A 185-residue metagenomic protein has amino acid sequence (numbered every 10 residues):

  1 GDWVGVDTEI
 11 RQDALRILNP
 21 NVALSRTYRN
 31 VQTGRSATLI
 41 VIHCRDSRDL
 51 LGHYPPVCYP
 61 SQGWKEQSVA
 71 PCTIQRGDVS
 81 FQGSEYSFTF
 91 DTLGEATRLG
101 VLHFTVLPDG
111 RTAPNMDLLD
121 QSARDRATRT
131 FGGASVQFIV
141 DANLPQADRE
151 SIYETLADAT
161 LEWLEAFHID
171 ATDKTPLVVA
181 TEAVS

Functional and structural regions predicted by a protein language model:
G1-G34, T38-V41: Membrane-interface segments at or immediately adjacent to transmembrane helices that form the boundary between
L24-A171: A cross-kingdom signal targeting lumenal/periplasmic-facing segments of multi-pass membrane and secretory-pathway
I169-S185: Short, highly charged C-terminal tails/helix-capping segments
